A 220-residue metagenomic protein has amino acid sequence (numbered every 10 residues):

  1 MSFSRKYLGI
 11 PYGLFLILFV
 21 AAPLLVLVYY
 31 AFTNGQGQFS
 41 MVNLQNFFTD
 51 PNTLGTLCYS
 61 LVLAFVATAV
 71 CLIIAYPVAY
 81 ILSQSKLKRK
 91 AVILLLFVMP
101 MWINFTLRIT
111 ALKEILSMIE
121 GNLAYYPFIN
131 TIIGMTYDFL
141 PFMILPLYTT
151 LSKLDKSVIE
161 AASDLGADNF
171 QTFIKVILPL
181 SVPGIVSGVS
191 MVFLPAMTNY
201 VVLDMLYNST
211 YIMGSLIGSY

Functional and structural regions predicted by a protein language model:
S4-G35, T49-S152, L180-Y200, D204-M205 (+1 more regions): Membrane-water interface segments at the C-terminal ends of transmembrane alpha-helices in multi-pass inner-membrane
F39-F48: A short amphipathic helical element positioned immediately N-terminal to and/or at the very start of a transmembrane
L154-V158, N169: Short glycine/proline-centered loop/turn elements that form peptide/ligand docking sites
A162: The alpha-helix within a helix-turn-helix
L165-G166, P179: Glycine/proline-centered hinge or cleavage motifs at structural transition points of membrane proteins
